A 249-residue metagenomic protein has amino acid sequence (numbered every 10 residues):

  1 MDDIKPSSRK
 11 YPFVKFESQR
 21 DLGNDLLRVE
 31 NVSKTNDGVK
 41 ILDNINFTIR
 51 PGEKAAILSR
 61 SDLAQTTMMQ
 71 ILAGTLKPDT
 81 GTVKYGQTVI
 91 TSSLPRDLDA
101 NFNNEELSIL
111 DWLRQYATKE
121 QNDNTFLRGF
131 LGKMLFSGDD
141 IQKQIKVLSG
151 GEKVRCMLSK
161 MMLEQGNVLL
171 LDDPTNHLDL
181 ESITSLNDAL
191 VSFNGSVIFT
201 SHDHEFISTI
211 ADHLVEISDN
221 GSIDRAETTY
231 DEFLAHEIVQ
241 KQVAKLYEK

Functional and structural regions predicted by a protein language model:
D2-R28: ABC-family P-loop ATPase nucleotide-binding domain
Q19-K249: ABC ATP-binding cassette signature C-motif
